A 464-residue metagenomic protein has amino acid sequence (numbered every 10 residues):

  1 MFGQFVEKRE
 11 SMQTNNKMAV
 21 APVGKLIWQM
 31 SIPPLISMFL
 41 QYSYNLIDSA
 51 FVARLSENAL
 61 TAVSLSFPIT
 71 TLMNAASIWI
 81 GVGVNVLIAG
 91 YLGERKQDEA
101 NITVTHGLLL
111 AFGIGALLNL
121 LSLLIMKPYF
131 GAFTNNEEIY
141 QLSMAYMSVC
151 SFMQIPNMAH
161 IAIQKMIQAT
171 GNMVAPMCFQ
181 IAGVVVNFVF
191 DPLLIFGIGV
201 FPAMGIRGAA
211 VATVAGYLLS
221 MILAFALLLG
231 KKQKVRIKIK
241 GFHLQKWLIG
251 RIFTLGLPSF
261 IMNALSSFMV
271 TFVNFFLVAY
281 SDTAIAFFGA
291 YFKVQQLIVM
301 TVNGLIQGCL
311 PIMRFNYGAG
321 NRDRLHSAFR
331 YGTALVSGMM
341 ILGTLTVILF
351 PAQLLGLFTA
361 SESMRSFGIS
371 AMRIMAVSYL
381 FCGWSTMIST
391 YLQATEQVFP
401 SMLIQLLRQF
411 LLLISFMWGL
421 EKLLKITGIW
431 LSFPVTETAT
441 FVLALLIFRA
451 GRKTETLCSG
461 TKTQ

Functional and structural regions predicted by a protein language model:
M1-S31, I88-I155, F201-G256, M313-S378 (+1 more regions): Short alpha-helical transmembrane segments in multi-pass integral membrane proteins
V20, G24-S43, I47, I69-A76 (+8 more regions): Residue-level signal for short hydrophobic patches within transmembrane helices of multi-pass membrane transporters
Q29-D48, V149, H160, G183 (+5 more regions): Transmembrane helical elements of multi-pass membrane transporters/channels
F39, S43-T61, F130-E137, L193-M204 (+4 more regions): Helix-terminus/linker motif at the lipid-water interface of multi-pass membrane proteins
L60-L120, N157-P176, N274, F287-L345 (+2 more regions): Small-residue-rich hydrophobic transmembrane alpha-helices
L72-A75, N187-D191, M221-F225, L297-M300 (+3 more regions): Hydrophobic transmembrane alpha-helices of multi-pass small-molecule transporters
G81, C150-Q168, P176-V184, A209-A224 (+4 more regions): Short runs within selected transmembrane alpha-helices of multi-pass transporters and secretion channels
S122, K165, D191, I195 (+7 more regions): Structural signal for membrane-spanning alpha-helices in multi-pass inner-membrane proteins, emphasizing helix cores
